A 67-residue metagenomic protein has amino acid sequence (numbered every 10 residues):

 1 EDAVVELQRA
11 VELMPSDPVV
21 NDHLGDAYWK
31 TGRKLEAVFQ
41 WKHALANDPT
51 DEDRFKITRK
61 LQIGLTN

Functional and structural regions predicted by a protein language model:
E1-R9, T31-H43: Structural signature of tandem alpha-helical TPR/SEL1-like repeats, specifically the intra-repeat loop/turn
V19, D53-K56: Start-of-helix register in tetratricopeptide repeats
H23, I57-K60: Canonical tetratricopeptide repeat
K30, I63-N67: Register position in tetratricopeptide repeats
